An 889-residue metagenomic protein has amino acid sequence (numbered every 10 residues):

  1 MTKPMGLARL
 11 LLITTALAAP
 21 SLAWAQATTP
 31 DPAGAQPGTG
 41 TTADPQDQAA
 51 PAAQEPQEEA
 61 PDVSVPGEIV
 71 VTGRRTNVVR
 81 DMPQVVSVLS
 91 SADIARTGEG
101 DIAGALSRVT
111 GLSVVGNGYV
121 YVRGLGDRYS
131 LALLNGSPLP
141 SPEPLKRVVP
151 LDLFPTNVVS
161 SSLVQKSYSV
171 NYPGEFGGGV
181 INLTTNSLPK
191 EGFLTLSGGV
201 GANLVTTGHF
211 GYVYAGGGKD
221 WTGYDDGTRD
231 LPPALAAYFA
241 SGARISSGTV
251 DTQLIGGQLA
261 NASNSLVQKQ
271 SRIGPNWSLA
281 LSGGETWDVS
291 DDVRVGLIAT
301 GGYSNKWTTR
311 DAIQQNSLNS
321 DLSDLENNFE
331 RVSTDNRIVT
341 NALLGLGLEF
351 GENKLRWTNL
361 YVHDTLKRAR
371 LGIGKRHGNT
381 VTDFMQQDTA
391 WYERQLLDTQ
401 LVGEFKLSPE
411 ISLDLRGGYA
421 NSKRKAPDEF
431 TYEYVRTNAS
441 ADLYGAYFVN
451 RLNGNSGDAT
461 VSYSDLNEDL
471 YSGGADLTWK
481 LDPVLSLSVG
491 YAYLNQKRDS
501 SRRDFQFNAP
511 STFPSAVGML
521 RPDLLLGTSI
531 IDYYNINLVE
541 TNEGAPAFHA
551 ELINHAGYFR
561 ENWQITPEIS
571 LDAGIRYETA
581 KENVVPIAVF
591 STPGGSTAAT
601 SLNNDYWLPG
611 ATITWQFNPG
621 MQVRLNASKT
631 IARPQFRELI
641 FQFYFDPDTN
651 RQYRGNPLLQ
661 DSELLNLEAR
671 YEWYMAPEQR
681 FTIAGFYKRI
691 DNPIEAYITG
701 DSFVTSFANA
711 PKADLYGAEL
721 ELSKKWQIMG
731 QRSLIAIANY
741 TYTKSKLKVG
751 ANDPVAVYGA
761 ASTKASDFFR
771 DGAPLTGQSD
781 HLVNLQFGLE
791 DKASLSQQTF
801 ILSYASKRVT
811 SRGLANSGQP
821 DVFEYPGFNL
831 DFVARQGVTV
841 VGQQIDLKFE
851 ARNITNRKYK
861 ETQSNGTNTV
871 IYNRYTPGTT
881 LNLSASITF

Functional and structural regions predicted by a protein language model:
T29-A95, D127: Short, acidic, small-residue-rich periplasmic hinge/interaction motif at the N-terminus of Gram-negative outer-membrane
T110, S137-K166, G211-G216, G223: Short acidic/polar hinge/loop motifs at secondary-structure boundaries that mediate gating or recognition
S137-P138, G372-I373, K423-K425, K497-S500 (+8 more regions): Surface-exposed extracellular loop regions of Gram-negative outer-membrane beta-barrel proteins, predominantly
S141, L153-S197, L266: A beta-strand signature from Gram-negative outer-membrane beta-barrel systems, especially the internal plug domain
A237-L371, W391-L401, L407, P609-T612: Transmembrane beta-barrel wall of Gram-negative outer-membrane proteins
V381-V402, L470, N542-H555, L602 (+5 more regions): Outer-membrane beta-barrel signature, preferentially recognizing the C-terminal barrel domain of Gram-negative
A459-S462, L466, A475-T478, A611 (+4 more regions): Conserved C-terminal beta-signal and adjacent last beta-strands/turns of outer-membrane beta-barrel proteins
R680, A684-I690, S706-R812, S886: Gram-negative outer-membrane beta-barrel transporters
